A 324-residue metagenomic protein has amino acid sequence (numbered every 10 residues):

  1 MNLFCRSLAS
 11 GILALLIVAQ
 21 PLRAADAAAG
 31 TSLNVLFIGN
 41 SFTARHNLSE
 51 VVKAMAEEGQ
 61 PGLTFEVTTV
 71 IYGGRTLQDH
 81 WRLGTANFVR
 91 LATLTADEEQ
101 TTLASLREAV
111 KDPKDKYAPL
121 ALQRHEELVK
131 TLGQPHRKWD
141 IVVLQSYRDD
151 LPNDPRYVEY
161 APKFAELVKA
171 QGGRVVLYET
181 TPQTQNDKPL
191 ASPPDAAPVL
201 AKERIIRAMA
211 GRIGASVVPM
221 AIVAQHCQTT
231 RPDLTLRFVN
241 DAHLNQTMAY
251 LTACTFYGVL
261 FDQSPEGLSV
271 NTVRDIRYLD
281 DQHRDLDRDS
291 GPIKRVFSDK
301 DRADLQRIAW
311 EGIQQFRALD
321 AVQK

Functional and structural regions predicted by a protein language model:
M1-G11: Bacterial N-terminal signal peptides that target proteins for export
A9-A19: Bacterial N-terminal signal peptides
Q20-D26: Sec/Tat signal peptide C-region and signal peptidase I cleavage site
N34-L36, A44-V158, Q315: Conserved SGNH/GDSL esterase-like catalytic core that processes O-acyl groups on lipids and polysaccharides
H46, E50, Q246-G258: A structural signal for well-ordered alpha-helical segments within the folded catalytic domains of diverse enzymes
K114-Q246, G258-L260, S264-G267: Alpha-helical cap/lid subdomain in secreted, periplasmic, or secretory-pathway luminal O-acyl-processing enzymes
L236, H243, A253-K324: Conserved catalytic region of serine esterases and O-acyltransferases that act on ester linkages in lipids
